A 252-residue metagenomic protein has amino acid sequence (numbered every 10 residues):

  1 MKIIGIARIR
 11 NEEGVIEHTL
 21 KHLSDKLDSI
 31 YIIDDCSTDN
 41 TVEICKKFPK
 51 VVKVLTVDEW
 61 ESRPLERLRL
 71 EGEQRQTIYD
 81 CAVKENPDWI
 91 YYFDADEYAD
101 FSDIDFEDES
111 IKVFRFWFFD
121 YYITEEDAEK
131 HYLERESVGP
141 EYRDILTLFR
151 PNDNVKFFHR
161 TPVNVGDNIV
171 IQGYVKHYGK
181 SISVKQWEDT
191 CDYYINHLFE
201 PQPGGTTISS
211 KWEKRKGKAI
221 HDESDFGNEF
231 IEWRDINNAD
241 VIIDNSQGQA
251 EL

Functional and structural regions predicted by a protein language model:
K2-I4: Cell-envelope/extracellular polymer assembly enzymes that use nucleotide-activated donors
N11-K26: Short, well-formed alpha-helical segments that are part of the catalytic scaffolds of diverse glycosyltransferases
H22-R63: Acidic donor-binding segment of Leloir-type glycosyltransferases
L27, P49, P87, A95 (+2 more regions): Short, well-ordered alpha-helix to beta-strand connector turns
D35, F93-D94: Active-site acidic Asp-centered loop
K46-Y92: Active-site-proximal specificity loops/subdomain of glycosyltransferases
L68-Y79, Y98-N238, I243: Catalytic-site signature of metal-activated, phosphate-bearing donor transferases, centered on the GT-A/GT-A-like
N245-E251: P-loop/Walker A NTP-binding region and its immediately flanking N-terminal helices in P-loop NTPase folds
